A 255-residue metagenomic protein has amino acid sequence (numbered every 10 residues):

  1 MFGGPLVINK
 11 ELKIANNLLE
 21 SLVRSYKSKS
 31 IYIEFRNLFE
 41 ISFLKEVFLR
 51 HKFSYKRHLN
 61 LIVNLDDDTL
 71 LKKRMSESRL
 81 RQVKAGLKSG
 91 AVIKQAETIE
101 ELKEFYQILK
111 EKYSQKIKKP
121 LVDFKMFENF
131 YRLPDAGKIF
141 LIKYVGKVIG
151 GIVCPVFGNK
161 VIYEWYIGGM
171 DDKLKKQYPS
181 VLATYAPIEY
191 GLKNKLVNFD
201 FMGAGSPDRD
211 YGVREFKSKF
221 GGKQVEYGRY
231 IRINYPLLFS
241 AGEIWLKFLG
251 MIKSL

Functional and structural regions predicted by a protein language model:
M1: Conserved short loop/helix modules at catalytic or binding sites in compact beta-alpha or helix-hairpin-helix contexts
G4, I8-L12, N16-R24, M126-P236 (+1 more regions): Aromatic (often tryptophan-rich) hydrophobic motifs at membrane interfaces
L6, E34-R36: Short, conserved beta-strand segments within well-ordered enzyme catalytic domains that often line or immediately flank
K13, I31, S54-K56: Short, flexible active-site-proximal loops enriched in glycine and acidic residues
L22-K27, L109: Hydrophobic, Leu/Ile/Phe/Ala-enriched alpha-helical segments that form helix-helix packing faces
R24, R36-A91, N198, G203-L255: Terminal substrate-recognition subdomain of acyl/acetyltransferases
K29-I33, V197: Short acidic/polar active-site loop segments enriched in Thr and Asp
N37-K176, E189: A conserved beta-strand-loop-helix scaffold within acyl/acetyltransferase catalytic domains
